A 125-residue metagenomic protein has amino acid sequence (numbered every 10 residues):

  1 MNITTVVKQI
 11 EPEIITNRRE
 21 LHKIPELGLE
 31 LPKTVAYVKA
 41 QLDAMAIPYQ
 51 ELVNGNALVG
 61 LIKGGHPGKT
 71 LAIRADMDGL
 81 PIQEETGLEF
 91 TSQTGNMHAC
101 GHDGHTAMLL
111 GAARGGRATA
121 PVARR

Functional and structural regions predicted by a protein language model:
N2-H98, A107-L110, R114-A123: Acidic/His- and Gly-rich active-site-bordering loop/insert found across diverse amide/peptide-bond hydrolases
